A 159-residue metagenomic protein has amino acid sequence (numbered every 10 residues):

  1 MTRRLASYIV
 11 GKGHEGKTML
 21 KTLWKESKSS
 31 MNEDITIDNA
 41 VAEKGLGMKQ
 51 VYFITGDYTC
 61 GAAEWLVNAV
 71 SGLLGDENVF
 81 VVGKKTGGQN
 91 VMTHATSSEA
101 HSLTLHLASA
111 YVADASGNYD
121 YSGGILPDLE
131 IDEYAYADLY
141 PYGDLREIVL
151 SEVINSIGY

Functional and structural regions predicted by a protein language model:
M1-Y159: C-terminal "post-core" interaction segments
